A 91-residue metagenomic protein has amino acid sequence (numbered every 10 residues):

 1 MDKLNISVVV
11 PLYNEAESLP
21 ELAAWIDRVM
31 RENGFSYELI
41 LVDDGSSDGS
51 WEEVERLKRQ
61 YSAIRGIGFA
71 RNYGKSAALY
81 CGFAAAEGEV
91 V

Functional and structural regions predicted by a protein language model:
M1-V91: Structured catalytic core of nucleotide-sugar glycosyltransferases
